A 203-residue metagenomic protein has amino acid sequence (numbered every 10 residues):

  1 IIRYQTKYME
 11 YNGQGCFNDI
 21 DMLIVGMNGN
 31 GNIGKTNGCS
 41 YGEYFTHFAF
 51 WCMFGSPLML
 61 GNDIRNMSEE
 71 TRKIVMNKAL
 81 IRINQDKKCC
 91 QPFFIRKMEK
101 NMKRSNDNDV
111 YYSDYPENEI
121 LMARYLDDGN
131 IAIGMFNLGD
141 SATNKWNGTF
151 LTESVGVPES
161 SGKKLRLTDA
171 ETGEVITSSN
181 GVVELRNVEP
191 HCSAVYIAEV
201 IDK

Functional and structural regions predicted by a protein language model:
I1-D63: Glycan-recognition surfaces
G38-S40, N118-A123, V183-E184: Generic recognition of flexible, low-complexity loop/linker segments
T46-Y111: Catalytic cores of secreted or luminal carbohydrate-active enzymes
W51-F54, M59-G61, Y111-V157: Carbohydrate-binding surface patches
I133, L167, H191: Hydrophobic, well-ordered secondary-structure elements that form the walls of internal hydrophobic environments
T152-G173: Solvent-exposed beta-hairpin/edge-strand motifs
G173-S179: Surface-exposed loop/edge segments in extracytoplasmic proteins
S179-K203: C-terminal beta-strand-rich structural cap/linker in extracellular carbohydrate-active enzymes
